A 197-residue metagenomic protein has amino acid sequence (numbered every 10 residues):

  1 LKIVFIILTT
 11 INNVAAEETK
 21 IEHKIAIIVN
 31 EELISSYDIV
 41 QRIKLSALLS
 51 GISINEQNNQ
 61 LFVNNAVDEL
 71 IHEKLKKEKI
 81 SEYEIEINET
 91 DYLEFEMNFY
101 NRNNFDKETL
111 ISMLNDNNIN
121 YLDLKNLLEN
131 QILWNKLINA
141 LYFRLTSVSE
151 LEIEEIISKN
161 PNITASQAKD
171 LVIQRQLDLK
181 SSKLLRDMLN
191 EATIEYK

Functional and structural regions predicted by a protein language model:
L1-I6, N13: Sec-dependent signal peptide recognition, specifically the positively charged N-region followed immediately by
T10-I11, E195: Generic N-terminal leader/processing signal
V14-E18: Boundary at the C-terminal end of the N-terminal hydrophobic targeting segment
K20-K24, I28, L33-I34, Q57-K197: Peptidyl-prolyl cis-trans isomerase
I25-L49: Periplasmic POTRA and POTRA-like interaction domains that precede and scaffold membrane channels/assemblies
S46-N58: Short, conserved catalytic-motif segment at the N-terminal edge
